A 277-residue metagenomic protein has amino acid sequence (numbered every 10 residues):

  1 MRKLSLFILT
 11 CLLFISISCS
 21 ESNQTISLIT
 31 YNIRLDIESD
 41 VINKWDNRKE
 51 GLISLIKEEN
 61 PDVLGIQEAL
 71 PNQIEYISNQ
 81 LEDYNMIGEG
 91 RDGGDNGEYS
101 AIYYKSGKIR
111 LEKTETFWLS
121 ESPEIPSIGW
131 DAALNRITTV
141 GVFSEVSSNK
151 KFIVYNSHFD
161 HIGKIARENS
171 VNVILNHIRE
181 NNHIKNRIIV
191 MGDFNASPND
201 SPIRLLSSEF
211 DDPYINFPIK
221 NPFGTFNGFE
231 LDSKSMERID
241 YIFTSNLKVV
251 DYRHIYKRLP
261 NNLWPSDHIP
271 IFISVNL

Functional and structural regions predicted by a protein language model:
R2-S5, S16-Q80, R91-G97, N172 (+1 more regions): N-terminal, active-site-proximal structural segment of metallo-dependent hydrolase catalytic domains
I26, D62-V63, F152, R187-I189 (+1 more regions): Short, Asp-centered acidic motifs that coordinate Mg2+ and/or phosphate in catalytic or ligand-binding sites
T30-E50, L119-A133, D160, N227 (+1 more regions): Acidic/histidine-rich helix-loop elements that form or flank divalent-metal/phosphate-binding sites at the catalytic
N32-I33, S157-F159, D193-F194, I269: Active-site metal-binding loops of divalent metal-dependent hydrolases
L35-I42, I66, E112, K164 (+1 more regions): Short, solvent-exposed loop/turn elements at domain surfaces
V63-K151, Y155, H254-I255: Structured beta-strand-rich core segments of catalytic domains in phosphoester-bond hydrolases
G65-Q67, G88-E89, I189-D193, D212-I215: Active-site neighborhood of phospho(di)ester-bond hydrolases with catalytic His/Asp-centered motifs
K108, I165, N169, N176-I188 (+1 more regions): Metal-dependent phosphoester-hydrolase catalytic domains
